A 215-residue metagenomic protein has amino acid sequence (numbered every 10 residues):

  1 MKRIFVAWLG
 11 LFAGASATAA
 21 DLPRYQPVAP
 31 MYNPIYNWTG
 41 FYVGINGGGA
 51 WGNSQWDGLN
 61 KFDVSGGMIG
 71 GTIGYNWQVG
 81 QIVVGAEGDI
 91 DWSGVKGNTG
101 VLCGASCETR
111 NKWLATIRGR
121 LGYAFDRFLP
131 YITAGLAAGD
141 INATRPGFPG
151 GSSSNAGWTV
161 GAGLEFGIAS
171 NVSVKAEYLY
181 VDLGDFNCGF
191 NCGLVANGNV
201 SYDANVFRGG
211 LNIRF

Functional and structural regions predicted by a protein language model:
K2-F215: Gram-negative outer-membrane beta-barrel domains
